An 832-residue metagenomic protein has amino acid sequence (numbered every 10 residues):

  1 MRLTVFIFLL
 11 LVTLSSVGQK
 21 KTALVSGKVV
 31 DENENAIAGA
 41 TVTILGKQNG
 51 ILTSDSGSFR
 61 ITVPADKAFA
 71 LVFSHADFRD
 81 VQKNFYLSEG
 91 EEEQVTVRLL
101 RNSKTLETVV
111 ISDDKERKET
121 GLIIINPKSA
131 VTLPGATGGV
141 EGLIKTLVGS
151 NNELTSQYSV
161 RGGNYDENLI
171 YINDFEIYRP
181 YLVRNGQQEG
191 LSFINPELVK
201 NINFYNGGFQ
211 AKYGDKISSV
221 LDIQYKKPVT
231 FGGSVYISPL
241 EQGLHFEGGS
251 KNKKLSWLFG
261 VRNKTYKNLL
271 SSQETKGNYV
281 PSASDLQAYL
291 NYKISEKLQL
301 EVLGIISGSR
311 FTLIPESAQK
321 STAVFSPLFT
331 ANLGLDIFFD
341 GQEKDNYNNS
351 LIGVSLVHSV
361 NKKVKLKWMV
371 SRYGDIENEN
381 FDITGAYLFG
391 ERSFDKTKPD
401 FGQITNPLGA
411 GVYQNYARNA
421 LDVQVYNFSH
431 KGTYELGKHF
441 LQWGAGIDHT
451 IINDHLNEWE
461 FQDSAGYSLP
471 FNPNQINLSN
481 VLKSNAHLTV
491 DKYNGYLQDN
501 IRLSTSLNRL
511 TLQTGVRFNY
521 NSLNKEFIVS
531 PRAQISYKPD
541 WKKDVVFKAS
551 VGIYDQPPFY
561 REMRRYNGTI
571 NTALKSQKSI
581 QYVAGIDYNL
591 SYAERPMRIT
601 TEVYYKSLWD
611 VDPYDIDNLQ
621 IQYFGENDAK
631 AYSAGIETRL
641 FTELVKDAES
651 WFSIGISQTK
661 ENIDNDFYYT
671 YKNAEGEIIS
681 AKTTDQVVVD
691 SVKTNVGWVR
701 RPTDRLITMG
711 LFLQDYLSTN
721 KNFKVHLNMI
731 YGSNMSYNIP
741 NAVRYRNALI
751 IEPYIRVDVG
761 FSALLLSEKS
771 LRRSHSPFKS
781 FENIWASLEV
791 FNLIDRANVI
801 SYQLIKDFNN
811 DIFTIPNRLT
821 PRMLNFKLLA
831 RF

Functional and structural regions predicted by a protein language model:
V30-E32, A40-L45, S74-F78, S88-L133 (+2 more regions): Short, acidic, small-residue-rich periplasmic hinge/interaction motif at the N-terminus of Gram-negative outer-membrane
R60, E176-F204: Short acidic/polar hinge/loop motifs at secondary-structure boundaries that mediate gating or recognition
E141-R179: Extracytoplasmic beta-strand/coil segments of soluble accessory domains associated with Gram-negative outer-membrane
S234, L240-N263, K276-E316, E343-W368 (+1 more regions): Transmembrane beta-barrel wall of Gram-negative outer-membrane proteins
K367-S371, S576-K646, G655, E661 (+1 more regions): Membrane-embedded beta-barrel scaffold of Gram-negative outer-membrane proteins
R502-N508, Y605-S607, N627-I739, L829: Gram-negative outer-membrane beta-barrel transporters
D540-V583, P596, V603-D628, N728-A742 (+1 more regions): Surface-exposed extracellular loop regions of Gram-negative outer-membrane beta-barrel proteins, predominantly
I730-P740, A763-F832: C-terminal beta-signal and adjacent terminal beta-strands/loops of Gram-negative outer-membrane beta-barrel proteins
